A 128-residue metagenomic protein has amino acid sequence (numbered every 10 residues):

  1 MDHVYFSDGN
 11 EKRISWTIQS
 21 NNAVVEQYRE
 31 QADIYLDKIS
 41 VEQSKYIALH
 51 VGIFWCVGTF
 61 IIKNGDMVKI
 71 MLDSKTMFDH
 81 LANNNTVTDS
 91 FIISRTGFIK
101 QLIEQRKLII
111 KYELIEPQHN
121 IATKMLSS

Functional and structural regions predicted by a protein language model:
M1-D2, S44, I53-F54, T96-G97: Short secondary-structure boundary micro-motifs
M1-Q43: RNase H-like nuclease fold core
S7-G9, R13-S15, S44, A48 (+4 more regions): Small-side-chain structural scaffolding
R29-I70: Acidic helix/loop or adjacent segment enriched in Glu/Asp that either coordinates divalent metal
F54-S127: RNase H catalytic domain
